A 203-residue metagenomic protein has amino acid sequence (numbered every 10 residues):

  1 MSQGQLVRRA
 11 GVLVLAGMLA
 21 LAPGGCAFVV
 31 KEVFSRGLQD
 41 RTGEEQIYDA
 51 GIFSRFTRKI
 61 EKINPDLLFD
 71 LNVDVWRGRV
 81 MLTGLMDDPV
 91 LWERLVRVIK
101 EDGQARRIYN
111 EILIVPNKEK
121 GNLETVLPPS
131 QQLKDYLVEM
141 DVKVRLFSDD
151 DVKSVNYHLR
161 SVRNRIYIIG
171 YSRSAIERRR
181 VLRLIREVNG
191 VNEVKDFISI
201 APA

Functional and structural regions predicted by a protein language model:
S2-V7, L19, P23-A203: N-terminal targeting leaders
V12-L19: Hydrophobic helical h-region of N-terminal Sec-dependent signal peptides in bacterial secretory/periplasmic proteins
